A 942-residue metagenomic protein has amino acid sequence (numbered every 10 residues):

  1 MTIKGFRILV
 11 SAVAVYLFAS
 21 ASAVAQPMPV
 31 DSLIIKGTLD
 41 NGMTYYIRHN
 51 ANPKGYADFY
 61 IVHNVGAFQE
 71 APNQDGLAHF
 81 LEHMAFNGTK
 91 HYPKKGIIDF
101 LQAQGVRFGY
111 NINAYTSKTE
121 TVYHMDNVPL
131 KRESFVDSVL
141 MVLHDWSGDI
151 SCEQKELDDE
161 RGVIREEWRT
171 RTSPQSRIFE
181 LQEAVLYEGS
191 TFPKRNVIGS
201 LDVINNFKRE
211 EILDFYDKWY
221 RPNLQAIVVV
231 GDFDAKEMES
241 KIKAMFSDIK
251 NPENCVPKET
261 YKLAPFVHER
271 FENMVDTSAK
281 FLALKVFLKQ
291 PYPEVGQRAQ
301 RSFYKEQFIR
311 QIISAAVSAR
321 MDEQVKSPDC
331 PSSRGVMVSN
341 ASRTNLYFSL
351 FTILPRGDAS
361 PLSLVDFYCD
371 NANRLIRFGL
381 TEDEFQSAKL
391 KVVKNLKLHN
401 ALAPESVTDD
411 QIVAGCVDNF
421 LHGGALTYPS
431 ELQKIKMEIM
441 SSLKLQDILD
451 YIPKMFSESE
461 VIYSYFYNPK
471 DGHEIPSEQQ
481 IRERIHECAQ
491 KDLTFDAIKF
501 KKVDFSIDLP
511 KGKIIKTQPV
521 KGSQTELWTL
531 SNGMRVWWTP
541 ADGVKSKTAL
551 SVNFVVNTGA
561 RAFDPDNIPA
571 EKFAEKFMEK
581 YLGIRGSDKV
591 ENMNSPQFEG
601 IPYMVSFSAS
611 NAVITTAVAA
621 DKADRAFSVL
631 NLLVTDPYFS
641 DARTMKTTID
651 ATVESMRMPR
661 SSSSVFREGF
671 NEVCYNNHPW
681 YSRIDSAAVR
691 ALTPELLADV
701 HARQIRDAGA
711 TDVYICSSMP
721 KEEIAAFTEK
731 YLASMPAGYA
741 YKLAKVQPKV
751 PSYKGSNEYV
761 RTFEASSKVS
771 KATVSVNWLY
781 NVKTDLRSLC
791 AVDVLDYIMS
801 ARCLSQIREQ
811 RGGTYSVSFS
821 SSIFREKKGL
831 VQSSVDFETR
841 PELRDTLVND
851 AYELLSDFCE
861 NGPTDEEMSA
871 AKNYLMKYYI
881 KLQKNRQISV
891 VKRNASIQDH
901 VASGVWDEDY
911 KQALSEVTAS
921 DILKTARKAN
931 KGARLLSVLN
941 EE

Functional and structural regions predicted by a protein language model:
M1-S11: Bacterial N-terminal signal peptides that target proteins for export
V10-S20: Bacterial N-terminal signal peptides
A25-D99, H124, S138-M141, L213-D329 (+6 more regions): His/Glu-rich zincin catalytic helix
R48, P53-E70, L77-A78, K95-D145 (+12 more regions): M16 family metallopeptidases and their MPP-like homologs
F100, D149-C152, E156-L157, P404 (+4 more regions): Peptidyl-prolyl cis-trans isomerase
L445-Y463: Extended, domain-scale alpha-helical bundle/helix-rich regions
